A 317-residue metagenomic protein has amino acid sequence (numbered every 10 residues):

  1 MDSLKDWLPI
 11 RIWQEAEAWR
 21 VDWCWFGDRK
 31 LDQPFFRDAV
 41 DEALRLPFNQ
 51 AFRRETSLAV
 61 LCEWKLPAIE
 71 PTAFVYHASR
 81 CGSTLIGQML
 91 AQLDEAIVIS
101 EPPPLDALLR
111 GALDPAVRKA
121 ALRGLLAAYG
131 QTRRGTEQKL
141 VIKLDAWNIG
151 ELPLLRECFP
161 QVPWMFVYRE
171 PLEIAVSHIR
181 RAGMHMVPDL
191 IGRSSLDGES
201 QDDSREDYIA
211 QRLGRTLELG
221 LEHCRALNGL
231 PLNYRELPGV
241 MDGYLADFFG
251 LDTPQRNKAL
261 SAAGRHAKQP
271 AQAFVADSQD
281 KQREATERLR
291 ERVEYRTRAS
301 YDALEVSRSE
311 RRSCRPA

Functional and structural regions predicted by a protein language model:
M1-K65, D202-I209, L213-P231, R235-A317: PAPS-dependent sulfotransferases, especially Golgi type II membrane carbohydrate sulfotransferases
L4-R181: PAPS-dependent sulfotransferase catalytic domain
P104-A112, T136, A146-E236, D242-Q255: PAPS-dependent sulfotransferase catalytic domain
A116-L125, G183-G198, F274-E284: A polyampholytic, Gly/Pro-enriched intrinsically disordered region
